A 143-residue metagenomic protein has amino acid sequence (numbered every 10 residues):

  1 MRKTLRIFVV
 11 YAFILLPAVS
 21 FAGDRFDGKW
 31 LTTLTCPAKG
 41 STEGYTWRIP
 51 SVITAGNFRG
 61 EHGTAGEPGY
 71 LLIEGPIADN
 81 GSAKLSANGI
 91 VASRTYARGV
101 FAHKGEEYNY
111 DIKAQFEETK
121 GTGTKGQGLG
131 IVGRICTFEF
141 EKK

Functional and structural regions predicted by a protein language model:
M1-V9: Bacterial N-terminal signal peptides that target proteins for export
F8-P17: Bacterial N-terminal signal peptides
A18-A22: Sec/Tat signal peptide C-region and signal peptidase I cleavage site
D24-K143: Central antiparallel beta-sheet cores of small beta-barrel/beta-sandwich binding domains
